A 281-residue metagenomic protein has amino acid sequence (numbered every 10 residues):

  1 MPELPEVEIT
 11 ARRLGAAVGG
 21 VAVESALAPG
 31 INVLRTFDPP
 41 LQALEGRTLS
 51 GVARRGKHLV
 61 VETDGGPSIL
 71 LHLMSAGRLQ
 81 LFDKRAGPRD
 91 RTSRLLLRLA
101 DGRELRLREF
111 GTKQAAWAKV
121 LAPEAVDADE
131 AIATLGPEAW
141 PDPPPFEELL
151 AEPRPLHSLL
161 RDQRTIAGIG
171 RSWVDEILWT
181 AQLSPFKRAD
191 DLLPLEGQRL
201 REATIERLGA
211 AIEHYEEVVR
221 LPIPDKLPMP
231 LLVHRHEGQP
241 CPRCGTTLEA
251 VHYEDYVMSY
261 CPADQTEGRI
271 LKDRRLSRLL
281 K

Functional and structural regions predicted by a protein language model:
M1, A28, G66, G87 (+5 more regions): Intrinsic-disorder/low-complexity coil detector
M1-A116, V126, R278-K281: Gly/Gly-Pro- and Ser/Thr-rich, intrinsically disordered tail segments characteristic of DNA damage-repair and tolerance
E3-E6, T10, G19, A128-A131 (+6 more regions): Alpha-helical structural motif
A22-P39, A53, F146-K281: Basic, nucleic-acid-binding surfaces and adjacent catalytic neighborhoods in DNA/RNA-processing proteins
I69-T180, R188, L200: Phosphate/anion-contacting hairpin/loop surfaces
